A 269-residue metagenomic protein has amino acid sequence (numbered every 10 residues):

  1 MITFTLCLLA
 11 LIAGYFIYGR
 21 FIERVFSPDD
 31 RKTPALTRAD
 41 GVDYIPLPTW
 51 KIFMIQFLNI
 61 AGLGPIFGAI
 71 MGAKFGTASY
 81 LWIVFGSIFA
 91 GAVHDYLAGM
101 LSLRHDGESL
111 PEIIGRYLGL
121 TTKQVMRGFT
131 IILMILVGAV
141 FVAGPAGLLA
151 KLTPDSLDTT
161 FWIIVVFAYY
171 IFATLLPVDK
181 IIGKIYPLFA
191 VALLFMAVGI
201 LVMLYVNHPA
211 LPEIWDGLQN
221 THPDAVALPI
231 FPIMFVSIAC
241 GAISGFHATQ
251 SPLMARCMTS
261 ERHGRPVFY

Functional and structural regions predicted by a protein language model:
I2-G19, G72-S102, P111: Extracellular loop-to-transmembrane helix junctions
A10-I66, H263: Membrane-interface "cap" regions at the ends of multi-pass membrane proteins
R20-I45, A69-M71, V93-T122, R256: Flexible loop linkers connecting adjacent transmembrane helices in multi-pass alpha-helical membrane transporters
P48-G64, M203-P209, Q219-Y269: Hydrophobic, membrane-embedded alpha-helices of multi-pass small-molecule transporters
T77-I83, E112, R116-I131, C257-Y269: Membrane-interface alpha-helices at helix entry/exit sites of multi-pass transporters
L101, E112, F141-T153, F167-F189: Membrane-water interface regions at transmembrane-helix termini and the short interhelical loops of multi-pass membrane
Y117-L118, Q124-V125, L188-M203: Small-residue-rich segments of transmembrane alpha-helices in multi-pass membrane proteins, especially helix faces
G138, V142, A146-I164, T174 (+1 more regions): Hydrophobic alpha-helical segments and their helix-loop junctions in multi-pass secondary transporters
